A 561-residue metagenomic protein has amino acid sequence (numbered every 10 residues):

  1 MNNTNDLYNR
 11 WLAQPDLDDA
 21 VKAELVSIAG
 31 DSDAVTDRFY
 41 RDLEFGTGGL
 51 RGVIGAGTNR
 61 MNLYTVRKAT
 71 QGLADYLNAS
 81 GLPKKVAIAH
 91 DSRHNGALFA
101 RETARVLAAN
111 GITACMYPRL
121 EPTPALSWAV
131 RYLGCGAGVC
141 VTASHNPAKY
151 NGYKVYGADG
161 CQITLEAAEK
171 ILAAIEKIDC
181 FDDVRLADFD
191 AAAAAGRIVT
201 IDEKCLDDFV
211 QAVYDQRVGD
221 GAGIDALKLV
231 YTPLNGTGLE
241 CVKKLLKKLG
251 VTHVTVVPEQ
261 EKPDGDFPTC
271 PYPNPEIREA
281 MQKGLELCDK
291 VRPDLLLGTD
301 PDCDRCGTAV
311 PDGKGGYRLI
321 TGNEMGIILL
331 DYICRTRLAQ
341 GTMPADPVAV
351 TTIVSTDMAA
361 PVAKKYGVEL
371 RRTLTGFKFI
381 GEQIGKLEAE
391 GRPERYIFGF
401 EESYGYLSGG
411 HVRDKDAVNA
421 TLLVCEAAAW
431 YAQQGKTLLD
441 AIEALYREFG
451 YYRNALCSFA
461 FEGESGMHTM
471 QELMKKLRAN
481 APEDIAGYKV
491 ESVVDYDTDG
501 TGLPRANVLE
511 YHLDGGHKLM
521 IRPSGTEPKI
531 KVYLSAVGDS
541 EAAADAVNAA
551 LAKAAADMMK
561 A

Functional and structural regions predicted by a protein language model:
N3-T103, N110, A193, I198-A226 (+1 more regions): An N-terminal, well-structured beta->alpha segment
D16, A34-F39, L43, N151-A280 (+1 more regions): Gly/Ser/Thr-enriched, mixed-charge loops and adjacent short helices that form phosphate/oxyanion-binding elements
F39-N59, A143-S144, P233-C241, L245 (+4 more regions): Conserved phosphate/anionic-ligand binding catalytic regions in large, soluble enzymes, centered on
A87-Y150, K247-T308: N-terminal small/polar loop signature for handling phosphorylated ligands or for N-terminal nucleophile
A97-E102, S127-R131, K149-V155, E176 (+8 more regions): Short acidic, glycine/serine/threonine-rich loops at helix termini
Y156-A187, N323-P347, T351-V362, A417: Glycine-rich phosphate-binding loop plus the immediately following alpha-helix
D289, P293-L295, G316-R318, T336-R522 (+3 more regions): Phosphate-binding and adjacent anionic-ligand microenvironments
